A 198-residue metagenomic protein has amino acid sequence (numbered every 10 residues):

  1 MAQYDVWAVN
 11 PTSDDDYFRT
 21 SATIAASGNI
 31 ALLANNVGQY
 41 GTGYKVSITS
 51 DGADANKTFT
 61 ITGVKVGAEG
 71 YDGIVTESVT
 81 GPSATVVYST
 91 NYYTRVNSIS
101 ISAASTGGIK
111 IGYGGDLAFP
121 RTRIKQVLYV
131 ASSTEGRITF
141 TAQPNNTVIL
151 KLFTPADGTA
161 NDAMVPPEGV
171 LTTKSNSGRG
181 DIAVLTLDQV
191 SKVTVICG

Functional and structural regions predicted by a protein language model:
M1-G198: Surface-exposed, low-hydrophobicity beta-strand/loop segments enriched in small/polar/acidic residues
